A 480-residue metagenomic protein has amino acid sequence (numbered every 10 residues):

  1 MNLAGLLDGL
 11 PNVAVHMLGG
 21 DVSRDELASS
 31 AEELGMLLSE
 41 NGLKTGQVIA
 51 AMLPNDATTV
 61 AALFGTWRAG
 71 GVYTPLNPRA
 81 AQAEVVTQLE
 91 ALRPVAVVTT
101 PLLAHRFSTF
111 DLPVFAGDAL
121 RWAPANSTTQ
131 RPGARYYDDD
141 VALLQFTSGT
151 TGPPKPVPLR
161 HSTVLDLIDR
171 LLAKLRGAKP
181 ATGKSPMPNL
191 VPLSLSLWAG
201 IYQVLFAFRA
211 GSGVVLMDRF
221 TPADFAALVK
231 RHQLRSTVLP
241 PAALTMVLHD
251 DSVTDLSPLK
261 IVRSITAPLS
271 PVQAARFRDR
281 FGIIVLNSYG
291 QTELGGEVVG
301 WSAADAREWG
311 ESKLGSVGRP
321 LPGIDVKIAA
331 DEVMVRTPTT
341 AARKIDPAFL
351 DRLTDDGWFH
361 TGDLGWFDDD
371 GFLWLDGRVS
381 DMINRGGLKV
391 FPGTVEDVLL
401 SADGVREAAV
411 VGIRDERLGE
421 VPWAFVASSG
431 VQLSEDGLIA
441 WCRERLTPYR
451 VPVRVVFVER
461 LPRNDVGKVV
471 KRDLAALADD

Functional and structural regions predicted by a protein language model:
P11, T128-F146, P153, K179-N189: Conserved pre-ATP/AMP-binding loop-to-beta segment of ANL
V13-G42, Q47-D56, F64, A81-V86: Conserved AMP-binding/adenylate-forming core of the ANL superfamily
D21-D25, A142-D169: Conserved AMP-binding A3 loop
M36, E40-N41, R68-A125, S429-V431 (+1 more regions): Structural core segment of the AMP-binding/adenylate-forming
V97, I328, L364-R450, R460 (+2 more regions): AMP-binding/adenylate-forming catalytic core of the ANL superfamily
L165-P188, S196-R235, D250: Conserved AMP-binding/adenylation subdomain of ANL enzymes
R209, R235-V238, D250-E311, D325: Gly/Ser/Thr-rich phosphate-binding loop
S316-G323, K327-D356, V390: Conserved ATP/PPi-binding loop(s) of AMP-dependent carboxylate-activating enzymes
